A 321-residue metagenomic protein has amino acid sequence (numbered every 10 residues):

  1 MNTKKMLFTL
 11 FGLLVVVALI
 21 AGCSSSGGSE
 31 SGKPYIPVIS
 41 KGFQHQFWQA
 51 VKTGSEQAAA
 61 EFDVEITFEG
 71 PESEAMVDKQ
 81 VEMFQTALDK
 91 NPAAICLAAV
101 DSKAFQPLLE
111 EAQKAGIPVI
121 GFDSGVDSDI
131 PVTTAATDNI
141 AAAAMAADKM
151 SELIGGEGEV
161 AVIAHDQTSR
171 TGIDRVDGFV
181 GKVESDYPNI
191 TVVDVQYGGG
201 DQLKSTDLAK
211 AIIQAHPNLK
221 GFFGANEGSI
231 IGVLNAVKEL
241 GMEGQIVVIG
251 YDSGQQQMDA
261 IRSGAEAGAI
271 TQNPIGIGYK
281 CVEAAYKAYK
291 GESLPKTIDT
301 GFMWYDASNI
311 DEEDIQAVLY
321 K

Functional and structural regions predicted by a protein language model:
M1-F11: Bacterial N-terminal signal peptides that target proteins for export
T9, G22-K321: A residue-level marker of the well-folded mature domains of exported/periplasmic proteins
